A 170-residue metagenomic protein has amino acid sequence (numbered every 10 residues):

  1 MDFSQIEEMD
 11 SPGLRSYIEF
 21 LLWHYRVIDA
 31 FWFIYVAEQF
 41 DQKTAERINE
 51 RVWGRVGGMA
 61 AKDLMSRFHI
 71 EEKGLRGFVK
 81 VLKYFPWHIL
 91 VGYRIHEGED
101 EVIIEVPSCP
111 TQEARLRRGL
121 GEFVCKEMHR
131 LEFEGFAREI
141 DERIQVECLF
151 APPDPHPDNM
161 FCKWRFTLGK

Functional and structural regions predicted by a protein language model:
M1-I103, S108-Q112, L116-M128, R138-K163 (+1 more regions): N-terminal accessory segment detector
